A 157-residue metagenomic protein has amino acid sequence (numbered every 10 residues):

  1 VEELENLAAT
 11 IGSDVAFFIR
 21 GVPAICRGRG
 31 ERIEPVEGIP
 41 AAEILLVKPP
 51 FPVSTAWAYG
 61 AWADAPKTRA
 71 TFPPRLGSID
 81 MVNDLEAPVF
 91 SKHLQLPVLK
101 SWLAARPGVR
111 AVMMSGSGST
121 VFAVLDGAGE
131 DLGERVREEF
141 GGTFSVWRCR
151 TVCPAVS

Functional and structural regions predicted by a protein language model:
E2-A111, V124-S157: ATP-dependent small-molecule kinase catalytic core of the GHMP/sugar-kinase superfamily and closely related
M114-S119: Glycine-rich beta-strand-to-loop/alpha-helix junction loops that act as flexible
